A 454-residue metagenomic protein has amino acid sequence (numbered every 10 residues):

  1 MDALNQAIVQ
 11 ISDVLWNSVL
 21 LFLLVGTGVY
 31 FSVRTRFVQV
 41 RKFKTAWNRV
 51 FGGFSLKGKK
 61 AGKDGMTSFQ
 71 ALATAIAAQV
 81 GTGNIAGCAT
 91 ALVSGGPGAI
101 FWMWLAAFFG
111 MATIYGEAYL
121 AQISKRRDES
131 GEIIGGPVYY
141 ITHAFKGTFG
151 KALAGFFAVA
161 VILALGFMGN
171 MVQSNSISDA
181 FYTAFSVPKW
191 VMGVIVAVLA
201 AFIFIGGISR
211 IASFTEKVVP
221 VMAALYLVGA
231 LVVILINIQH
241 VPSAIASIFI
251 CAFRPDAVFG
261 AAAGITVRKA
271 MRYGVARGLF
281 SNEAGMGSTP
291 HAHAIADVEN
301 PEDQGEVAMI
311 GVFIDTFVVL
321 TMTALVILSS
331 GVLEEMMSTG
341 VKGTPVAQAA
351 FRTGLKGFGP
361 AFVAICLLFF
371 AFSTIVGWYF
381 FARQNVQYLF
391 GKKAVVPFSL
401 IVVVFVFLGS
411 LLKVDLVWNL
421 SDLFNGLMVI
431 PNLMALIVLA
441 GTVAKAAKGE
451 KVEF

Functional and structural regions predicted by a protein language model:
M1-A78, T82, V93-A99, G110 (+2 more regions): N-terminal alpha-helical transmembrane segments of multi-pass membrane transport and channel/translocase proteins
D2-L4, R34-Q39, G83-C88, L165-I177 (+5 more regions): Transmembrane helix-loop junctions in multi-pass membrane proteins
L23-Y30, R34-W47, F157, S174-F181 (+4 more regions): Membrane-interface loop-to-helix entry segments
T27, F31, A106-G131, V138 (+5 more regions): Helix-loop-helix module between adjacent transmembrane segments
F37-M66, T90-I100, A112-T148, L333-G354 (+3 more regions): Flexible loop linkers connecting adjacent transmembrane helices in multi-pass alpha-helical membrane transporters
L56-V93, L120-I123, E129-V138, T142-A144 (+2 more regions): Alpha-helical membrane segments and immediately flanking helix-loop junctions that form or couple to the substrate/ion
F109-E117, V194-I208, V219-Q239, R272 (+3 more regions): Selective recognition of specific alpha-helical transmembrane segments in multi-pass small-molecule
Y115-E129, L231-S247, P255-A262, I295-V298 (+1 more regions): Extracellular/periplasmic helix-exit of transmembrane alpha-helices
